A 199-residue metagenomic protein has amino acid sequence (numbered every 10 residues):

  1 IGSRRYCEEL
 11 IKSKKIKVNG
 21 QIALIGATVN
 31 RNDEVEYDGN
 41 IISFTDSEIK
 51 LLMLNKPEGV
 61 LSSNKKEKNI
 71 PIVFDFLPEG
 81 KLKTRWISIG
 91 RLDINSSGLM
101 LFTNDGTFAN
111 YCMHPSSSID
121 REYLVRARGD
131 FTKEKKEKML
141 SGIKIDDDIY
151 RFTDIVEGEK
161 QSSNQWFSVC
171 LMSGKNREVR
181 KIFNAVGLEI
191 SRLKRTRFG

Functional and structural regions predicted by a protein language model:
I1-G199: Basic, flexible Lys/Arg- and Gly-enriched helix-loop patches that mediate nucleic-acid binding at interfaces with rRNA
